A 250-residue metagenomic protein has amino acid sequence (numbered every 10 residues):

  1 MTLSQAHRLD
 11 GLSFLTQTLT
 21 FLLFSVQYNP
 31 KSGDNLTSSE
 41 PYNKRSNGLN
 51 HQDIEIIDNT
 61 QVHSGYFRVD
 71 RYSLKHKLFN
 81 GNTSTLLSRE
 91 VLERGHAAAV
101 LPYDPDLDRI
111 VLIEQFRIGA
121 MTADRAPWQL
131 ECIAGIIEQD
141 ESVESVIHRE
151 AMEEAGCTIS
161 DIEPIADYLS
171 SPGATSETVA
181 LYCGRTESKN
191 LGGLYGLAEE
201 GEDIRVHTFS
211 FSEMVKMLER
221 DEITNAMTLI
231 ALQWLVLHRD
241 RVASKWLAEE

Functional and structural regions predicted by a protein language model:
Q5-H7, Q17, Q27-Y28: Low-complexity, intrinsically disordered or signal/transmembrane-proximal segments
G33, T37-L49, D53, D58 (+6 more regions): Nudix hydrolase/Nudix homology domain
T37, R89-L92, L101, R109-R149 (+4 more regions): Conserved Nudix-box catalytic region and its N-terminal flanking loop in Nudix hydrolases and closely related
Q61-G65, G81, M121-A123, L169-A180: Acidic pyrophosphate-coordinating catalytic loop
V62-L107, M121: Acidic, metal-coordinating catalytic segment for phosphate/diphosphate chemistry, firing primarily on the Nudix
R71-S73, P102, C183-R185, T208-S210: Short, well-ordered beta-strand micro-motif
L74-F79, S171-G192: Active-site-adjacent beta-strand/loop module that shapes the phosphate/pyrophosphate-binding cleft
T158-I165: A short coil-to-beta-strand element that immediately follows conserved catalytic motifs
